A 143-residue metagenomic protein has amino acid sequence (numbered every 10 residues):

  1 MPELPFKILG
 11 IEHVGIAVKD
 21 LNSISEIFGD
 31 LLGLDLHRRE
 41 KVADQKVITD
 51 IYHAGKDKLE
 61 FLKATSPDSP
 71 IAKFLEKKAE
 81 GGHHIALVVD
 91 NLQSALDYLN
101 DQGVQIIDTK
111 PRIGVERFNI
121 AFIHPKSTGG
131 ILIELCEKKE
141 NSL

Functional and structural regions predicted by a protein language model:
M1-S25, E80-V89, K139-L143: N-terminal beta-strand motif that seeds the catalytic metal site of vicinal oxygen chelate
P2-K7, D50-H53, E60, L87 (+1 more regions): Vicinal oxygen chelate
K19, H53-G55: Short strand-coil-strand connectors
D20-D35, L99-Q102: Amphipathic alpha-helical segments
L31, F61-I71, L75-A79: Conserved secondary-structure micro-motifs at functional edges
G33-K41, V104-K110: Short secondary-structure junctions
G55-L59, S66-D68, L92: Short, charged/polar surface micro-motifs in flexible loops or helix N-caps
F74, K78-Q102: Mid-chain, well-packed structural core segment of small domains
